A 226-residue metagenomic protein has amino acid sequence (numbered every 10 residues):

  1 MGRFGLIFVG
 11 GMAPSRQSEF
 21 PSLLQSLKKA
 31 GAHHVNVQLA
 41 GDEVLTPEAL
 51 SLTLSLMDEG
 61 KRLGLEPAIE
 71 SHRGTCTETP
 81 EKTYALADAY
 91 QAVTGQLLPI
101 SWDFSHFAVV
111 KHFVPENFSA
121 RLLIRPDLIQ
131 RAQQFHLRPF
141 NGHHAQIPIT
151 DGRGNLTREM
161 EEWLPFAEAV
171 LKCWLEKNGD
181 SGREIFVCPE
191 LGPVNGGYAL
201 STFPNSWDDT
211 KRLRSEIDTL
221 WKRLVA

Functional and structural regions predicted by a protein language model:
G5-P99: Active-site acidic/histidine proton-transfer and metal-coordination neighborhood in alpha/beta enzyme cores
P80, A85-L98, W102-A226: Histidine-acidic metal/acid-base catalytic patches
